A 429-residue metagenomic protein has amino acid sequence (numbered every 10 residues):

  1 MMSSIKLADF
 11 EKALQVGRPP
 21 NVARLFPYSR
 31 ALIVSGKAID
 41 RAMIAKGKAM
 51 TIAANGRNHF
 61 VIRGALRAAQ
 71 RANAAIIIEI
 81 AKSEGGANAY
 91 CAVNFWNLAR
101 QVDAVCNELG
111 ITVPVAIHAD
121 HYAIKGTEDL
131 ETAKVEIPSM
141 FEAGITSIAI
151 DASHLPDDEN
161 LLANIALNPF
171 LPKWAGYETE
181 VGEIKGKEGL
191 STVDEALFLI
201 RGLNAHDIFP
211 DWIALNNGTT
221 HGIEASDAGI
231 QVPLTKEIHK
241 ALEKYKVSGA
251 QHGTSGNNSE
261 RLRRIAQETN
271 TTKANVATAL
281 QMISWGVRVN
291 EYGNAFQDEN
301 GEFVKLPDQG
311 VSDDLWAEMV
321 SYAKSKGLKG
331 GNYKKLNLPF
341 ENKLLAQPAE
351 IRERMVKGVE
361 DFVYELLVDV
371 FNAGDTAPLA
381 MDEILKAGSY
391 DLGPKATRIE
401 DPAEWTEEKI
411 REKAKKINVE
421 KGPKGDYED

Functional and structural regions predicted by a protein language model:
M1-A23, Y322-D429: C-terminal extensions of enzymes
M50-N55, I76-I80, V115-A123, I148-I150 (+4 more regions): Hydrophobic faces of well-ordered beta-strands that scaffold small-molecule active sites in alpha/beta enzyme cores
G56, A152-L162, V181-F198, G253-E260: Active-site glycine- and acidic-residue-rich loops that bind and position anionic ligands or nucleotide-like cofactors
K82-F170, G176, P402-E407: Active-site beta->alpha loop and helix N-cap motifs at the rims of alpha/beta catalytic domains
F95, A99, D129-L130, S153-A175 (+3 more regions): Active-site-adjacent beta->alpha loops and helix N-cap segments on the catalytic face of soluble alpha/beta enzymes
G110, Y245-K343: Catalytic-face loop-and-helix region of soluble metabolic enzyme cores
G126-S139, K187, S191, E195-A196 (+1 more regions): Catalytic cores of alpha/beta
A143-D158, D207, N217-H221, E268-R288: Glycine-rich phosphate-binding active-site loops on the catalytic face of alpha/beta enzymes
